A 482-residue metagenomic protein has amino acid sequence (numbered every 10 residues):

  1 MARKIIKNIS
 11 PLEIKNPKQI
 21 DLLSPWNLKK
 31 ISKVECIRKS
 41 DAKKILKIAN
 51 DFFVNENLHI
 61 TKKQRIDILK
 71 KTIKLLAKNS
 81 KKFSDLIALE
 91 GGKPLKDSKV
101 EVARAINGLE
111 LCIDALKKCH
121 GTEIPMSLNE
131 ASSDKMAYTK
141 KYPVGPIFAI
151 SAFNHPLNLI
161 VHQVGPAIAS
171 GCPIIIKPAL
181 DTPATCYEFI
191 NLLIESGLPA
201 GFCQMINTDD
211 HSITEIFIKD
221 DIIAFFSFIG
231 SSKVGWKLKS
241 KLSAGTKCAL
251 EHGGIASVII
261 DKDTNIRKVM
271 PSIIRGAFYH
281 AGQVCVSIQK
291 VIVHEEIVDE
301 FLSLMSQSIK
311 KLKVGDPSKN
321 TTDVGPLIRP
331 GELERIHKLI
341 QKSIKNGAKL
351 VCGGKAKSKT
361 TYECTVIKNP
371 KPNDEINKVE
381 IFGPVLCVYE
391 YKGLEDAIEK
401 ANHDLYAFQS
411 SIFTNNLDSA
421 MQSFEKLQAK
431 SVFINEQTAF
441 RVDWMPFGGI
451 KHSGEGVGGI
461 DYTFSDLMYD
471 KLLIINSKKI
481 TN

Functional and structural regions predicted by a protein language model:
M1-K135: N-terminal Rossmann-like NAD(P)+-binding subdomain of aldehyde/semialdehyde dehydrogenases
P17-I20, I288, F408: Short loop/turn microsegments at loop-to-beta-strand junctions
P25-K33, I223, I259, K313 (+2 more regions): Conserved C-terminal structural/oligomerization subdomain of aldehyde/semialdehyde dehydrogenase
L28, R65, I87, L109 (+9 more regions): Residue-level signal for inorganic ion chemistry
K30-I37, V54-L58, F148-A149, S257-D261 (+5 more regions): Short, well-ordered beta-strand elements within core beta-sheets of diverse protein domains
F53, N57, I73-S80, S84 (+17 more regions): Structural signal for hydrophobic packing residues in well-ordered secondary-structure cores of soluble enzyme domains
G121, P125-K268, Y391: Rossmann-like NAD(P) dinucleotide-binding subdomain of oxidoreductase/dehydrogenase enzymes
K233-K371, I434, I480-N482: ALDH superfamily catalytic-core signature
